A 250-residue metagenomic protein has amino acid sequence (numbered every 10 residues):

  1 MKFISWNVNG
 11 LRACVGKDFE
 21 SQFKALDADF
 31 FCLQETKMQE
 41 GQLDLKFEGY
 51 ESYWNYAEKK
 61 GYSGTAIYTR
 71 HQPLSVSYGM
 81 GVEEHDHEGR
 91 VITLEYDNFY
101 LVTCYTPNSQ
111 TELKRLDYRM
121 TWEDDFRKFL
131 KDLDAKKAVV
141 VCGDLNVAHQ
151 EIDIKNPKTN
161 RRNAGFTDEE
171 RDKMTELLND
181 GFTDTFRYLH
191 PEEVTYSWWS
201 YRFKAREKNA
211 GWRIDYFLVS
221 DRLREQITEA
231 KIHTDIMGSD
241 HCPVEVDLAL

Functional and structural regions predicted by a protein language model:
M1-F47, E51, A57, Y62-S63 (+2 more regions): N-terminal, active-site-proximal structural segment of metallo-dependent hydrolase catalytic domains
M1-N9, N98-Q110, C142: Active-site-proximal beta-strand elements of phosphoester/diester hydrolases
N7, F23-G41, L101, L130-E151 (+4 more regions): Active-site beta-strand/loop signature of hydrolases that rely on acidic residues for catalysis
K37, Q42-S109: Structured beta-strand-rich core segments of catalytic domains in phosphoester-bond hydrolases
E51, D125-A210, I214: Metal-dependent phosphoesterases centered on the DNase I-like endonuclease/exonuclease/phosphatase
K60-S75, E193, A205-E225: Conserved beta strand-loop-helix elements of the APE1-like EEP
R70, L94-D97, S220-D221, V246-L250: Active-site beta-strand termini and strand-to-loop segments that position acidic
G81-V82, P107-E123, K158-R162: Surface-exposed cleft-lining segments at the edges of enzyme active sites
